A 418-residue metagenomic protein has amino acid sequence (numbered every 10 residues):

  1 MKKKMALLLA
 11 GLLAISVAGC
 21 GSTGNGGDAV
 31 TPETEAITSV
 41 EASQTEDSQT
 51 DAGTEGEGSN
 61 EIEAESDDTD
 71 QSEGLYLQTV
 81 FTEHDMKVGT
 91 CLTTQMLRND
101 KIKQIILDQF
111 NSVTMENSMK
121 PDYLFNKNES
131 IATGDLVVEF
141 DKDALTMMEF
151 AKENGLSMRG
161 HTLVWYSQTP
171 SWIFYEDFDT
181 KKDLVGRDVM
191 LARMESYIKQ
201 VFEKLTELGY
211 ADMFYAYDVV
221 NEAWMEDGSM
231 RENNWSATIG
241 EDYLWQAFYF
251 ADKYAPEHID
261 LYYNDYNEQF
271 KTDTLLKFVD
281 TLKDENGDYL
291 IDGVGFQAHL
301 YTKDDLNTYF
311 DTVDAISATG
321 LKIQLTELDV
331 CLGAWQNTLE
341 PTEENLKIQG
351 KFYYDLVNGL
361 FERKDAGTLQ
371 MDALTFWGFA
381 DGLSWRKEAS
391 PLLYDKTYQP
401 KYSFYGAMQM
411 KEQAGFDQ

Functional and structural regions predicted by a protein language model:
M1-K4: Positively charged n-region of N-terminal signal peptides that target proteins for export
S16-G19: C-terminal motif of bacterial Sec signal peptides marking the signal peptidase cleavage site
G21-G24: Bacterial signal peptide processing site
G26-T69: Low-complexity, acidic Ser/Thr/Pro-rich repeat tracts that form intrinsically disordered stalk/linker regions of very
D70-Q78, F125, D212, D218-E241 (+3 more regions): Aromatic-rich peripheral "rim/lid" segments of glycoside hydrolase catalytic domains that contact and position glycan
E73-L75, T79-D85, C91-I102, N233-E340: Noncatalytic carbohydrate-binding groove/subsite architecture in carbohydrate-active enzymes
I102, Q109, D143-F150, Y197 (+8 more regions): A general structural detector for well-ordered alpha-helical segments in enzyme core domains, enriched
D108-N126, E139-Y262, Y266-E268, L321 (+1 more regions): Substrate-binding cleft and catalytic face of glycoside hydrolase catalytic domains, especially the flexible beta-alpha
